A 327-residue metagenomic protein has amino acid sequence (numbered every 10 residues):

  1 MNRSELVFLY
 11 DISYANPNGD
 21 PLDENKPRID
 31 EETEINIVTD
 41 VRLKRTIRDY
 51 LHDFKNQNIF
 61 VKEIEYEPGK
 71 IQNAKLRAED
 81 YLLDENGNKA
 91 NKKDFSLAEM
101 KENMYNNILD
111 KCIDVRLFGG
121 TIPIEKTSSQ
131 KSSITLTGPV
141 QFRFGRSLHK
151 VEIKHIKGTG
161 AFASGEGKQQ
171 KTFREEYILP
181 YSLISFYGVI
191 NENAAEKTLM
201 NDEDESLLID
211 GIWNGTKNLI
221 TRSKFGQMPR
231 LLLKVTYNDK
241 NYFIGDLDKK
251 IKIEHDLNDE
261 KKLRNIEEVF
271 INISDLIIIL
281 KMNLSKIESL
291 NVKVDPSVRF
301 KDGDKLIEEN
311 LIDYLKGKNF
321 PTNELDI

Functional and structural regions predicted by a protein language model:
M1-I327: RNA-binding basic/glycine-rich loop and surface signature characteristic of RAMP-family CRISPR effectors
